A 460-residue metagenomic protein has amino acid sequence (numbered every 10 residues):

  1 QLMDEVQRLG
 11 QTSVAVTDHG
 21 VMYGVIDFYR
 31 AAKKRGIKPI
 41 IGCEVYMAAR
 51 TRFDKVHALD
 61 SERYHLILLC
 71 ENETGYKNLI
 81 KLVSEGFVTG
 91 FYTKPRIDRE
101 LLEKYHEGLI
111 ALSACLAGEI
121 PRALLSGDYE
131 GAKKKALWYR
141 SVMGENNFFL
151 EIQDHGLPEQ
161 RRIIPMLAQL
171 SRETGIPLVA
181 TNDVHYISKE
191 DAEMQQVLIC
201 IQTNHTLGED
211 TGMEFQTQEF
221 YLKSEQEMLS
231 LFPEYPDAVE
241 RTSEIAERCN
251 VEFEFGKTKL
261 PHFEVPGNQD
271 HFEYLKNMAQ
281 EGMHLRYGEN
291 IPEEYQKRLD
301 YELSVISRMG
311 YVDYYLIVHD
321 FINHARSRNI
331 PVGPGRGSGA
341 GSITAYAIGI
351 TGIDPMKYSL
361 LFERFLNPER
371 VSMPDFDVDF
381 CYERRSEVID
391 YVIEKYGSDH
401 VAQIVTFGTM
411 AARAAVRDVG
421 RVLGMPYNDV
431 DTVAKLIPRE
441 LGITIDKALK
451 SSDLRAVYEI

Functional and structural regions predicted by a protein language model:
Q1-I460: Alpha-helical scaffold/interaction cores of sigma-54-like transcription cofactors and many family A DNA polymerases
